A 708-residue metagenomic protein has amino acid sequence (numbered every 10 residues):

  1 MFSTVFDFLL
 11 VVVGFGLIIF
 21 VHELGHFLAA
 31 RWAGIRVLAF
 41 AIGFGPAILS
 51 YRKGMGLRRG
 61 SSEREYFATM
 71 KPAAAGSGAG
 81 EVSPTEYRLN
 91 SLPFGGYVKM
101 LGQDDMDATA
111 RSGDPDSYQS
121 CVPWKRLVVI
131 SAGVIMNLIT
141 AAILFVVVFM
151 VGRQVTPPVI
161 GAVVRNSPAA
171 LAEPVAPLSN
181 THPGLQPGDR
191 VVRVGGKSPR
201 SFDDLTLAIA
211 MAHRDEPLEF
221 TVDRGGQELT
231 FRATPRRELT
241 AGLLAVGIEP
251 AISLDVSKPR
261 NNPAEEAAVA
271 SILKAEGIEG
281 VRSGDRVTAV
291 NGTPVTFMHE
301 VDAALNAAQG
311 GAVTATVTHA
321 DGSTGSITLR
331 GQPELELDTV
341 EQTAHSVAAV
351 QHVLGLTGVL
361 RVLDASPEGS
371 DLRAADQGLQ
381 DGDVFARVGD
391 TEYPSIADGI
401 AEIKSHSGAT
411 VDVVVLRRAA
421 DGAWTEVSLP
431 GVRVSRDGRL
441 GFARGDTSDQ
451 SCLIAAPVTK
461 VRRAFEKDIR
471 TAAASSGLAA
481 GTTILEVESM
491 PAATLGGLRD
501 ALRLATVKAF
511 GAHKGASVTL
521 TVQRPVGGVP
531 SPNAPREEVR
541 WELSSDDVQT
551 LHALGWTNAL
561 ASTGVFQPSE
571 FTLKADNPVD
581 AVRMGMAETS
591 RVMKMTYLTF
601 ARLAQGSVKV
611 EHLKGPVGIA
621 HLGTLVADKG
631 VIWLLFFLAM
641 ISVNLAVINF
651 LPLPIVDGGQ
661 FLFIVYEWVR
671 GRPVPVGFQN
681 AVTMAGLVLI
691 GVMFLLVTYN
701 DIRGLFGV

Functional and structural regions predicted by a protein language model:
F2-S112, V643, I648-R670: Small-residue-rich helix-interface/hinge motifs
F2-T4, G113-K125, A245-T288, P294 (+8 more regions): Functional transmembrane alpha-helices
L10, G14-V21, W32, G96 (+15 more regions): Internal alpha-helical transmembrane segments
L28-A33, V37, K53, V148-V159 (+1 more regions): Membrane-interfacial segments
G56-G80, A176-T181, V340-A349, P457 (+1 more regions): Charged, glycine/proline-rich intrinsically disordered loops and linkers
Q103-A110, G161-L239, R260-V317, S323-L335 (+8 more regions): Juxtamembrane extramembrane loops of integral membrane proteins
L144, F694-V708: Membrane-helix cytosolic exit motif
V656, Q660-F661, V676-Y699: Hydrophobic alpha-helical transmembrane segments in multi-pass membrane proteins
